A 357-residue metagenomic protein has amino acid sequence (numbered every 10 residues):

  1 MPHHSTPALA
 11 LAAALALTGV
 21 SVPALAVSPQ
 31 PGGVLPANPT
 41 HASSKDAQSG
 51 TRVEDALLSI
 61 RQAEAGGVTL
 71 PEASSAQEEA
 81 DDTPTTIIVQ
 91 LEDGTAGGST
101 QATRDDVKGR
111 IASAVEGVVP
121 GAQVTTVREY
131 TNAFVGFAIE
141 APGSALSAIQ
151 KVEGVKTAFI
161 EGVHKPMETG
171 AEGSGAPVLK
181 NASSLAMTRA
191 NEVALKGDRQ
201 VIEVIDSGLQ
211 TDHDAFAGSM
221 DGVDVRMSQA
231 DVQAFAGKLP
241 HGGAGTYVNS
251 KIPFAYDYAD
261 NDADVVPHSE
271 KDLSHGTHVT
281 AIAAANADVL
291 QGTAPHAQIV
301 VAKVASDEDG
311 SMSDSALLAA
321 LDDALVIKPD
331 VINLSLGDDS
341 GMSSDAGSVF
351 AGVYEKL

Functional and structural regions predicted by a protein language model:
M1-S28: Secretory targeting and sorting signals
A24-T83, T169: Low-complexity, acidic Ser/Thr/Pro-rich repeat tracts that form intrinsically disordered stalk/linker regions of very
G32-G33, S113-V201, D212-G218, G222: Autoinhibitory propeptides
T83-I87, V135, G154, Q200 (+2 more regions): Envelope-exposed proteins and targeting segments
Q90-G94, E129-T131, A141-P142, I160-V163 (+7 more regions): Active-site-proximal beta-strand/loop segments in catalytic clefts of secreted hydrolases
D93, E116, P120, Q150-G154 (+5 more regions): Sec-exported extracytoplasmic/periplasmic mature domains
A190-D314, I327-D330: Subtilisin-like serine protease catalytic core
N286, V304-L357: Substrate-binding/access-modulating region of protease and related hydrolase catalytic domains
